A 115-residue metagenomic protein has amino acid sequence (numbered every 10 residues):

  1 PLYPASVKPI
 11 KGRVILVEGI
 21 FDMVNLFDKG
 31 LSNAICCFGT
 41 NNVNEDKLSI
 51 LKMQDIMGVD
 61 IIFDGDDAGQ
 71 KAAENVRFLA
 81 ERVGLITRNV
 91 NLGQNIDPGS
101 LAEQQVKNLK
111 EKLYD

Functional and structural regions predicted by a protein language model:
P1-D55, A72-A73: Phosphate-handling DNA/RNA-contact segment within nucleic-acid enzymes
L16, Q54-A68, V90-N91: Acidic beta-strand-to-loop metal/phosphate-binding motif
G30-S32, V76-F78, Q105: Short secondary-structure boundary/capping segments
T40-N44, F63-A73, Q94-D97: Acidic, metal-coordinating catalytic cores used for nucleic-acid/nucleotide bond scission and strand-transfer chemistry
K71-E81: Short, aromatic/basic amphipathic alpha-helical patches
R82-T87: Short acidic, glycine/proline-enriched helix-loop-strand junctions
N89-D97, L101-D115: C-terminal or mid-to-C-terminal helical accessory/interaction module adjacent to the motor/catalytic core
